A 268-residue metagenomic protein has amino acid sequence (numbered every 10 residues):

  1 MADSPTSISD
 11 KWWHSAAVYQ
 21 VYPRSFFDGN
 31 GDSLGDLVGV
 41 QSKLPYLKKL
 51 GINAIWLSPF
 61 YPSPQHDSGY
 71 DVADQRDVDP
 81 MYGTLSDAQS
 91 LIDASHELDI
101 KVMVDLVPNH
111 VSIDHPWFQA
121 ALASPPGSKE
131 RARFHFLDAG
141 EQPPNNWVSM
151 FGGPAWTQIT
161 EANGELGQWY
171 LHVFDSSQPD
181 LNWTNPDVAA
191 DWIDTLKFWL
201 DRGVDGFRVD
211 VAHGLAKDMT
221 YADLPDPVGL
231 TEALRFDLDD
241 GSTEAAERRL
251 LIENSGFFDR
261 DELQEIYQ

Functional and structural regions predicted by a protein language model:
A2-K197, D201, H213-Q268: Acidic/aromatic-lined carbohydrate-recognition and catalytic surfaces of CAZymes acting on diverse glycans
D205: Receiver (REC) domain switch/active-site residues of two-component response regulators
